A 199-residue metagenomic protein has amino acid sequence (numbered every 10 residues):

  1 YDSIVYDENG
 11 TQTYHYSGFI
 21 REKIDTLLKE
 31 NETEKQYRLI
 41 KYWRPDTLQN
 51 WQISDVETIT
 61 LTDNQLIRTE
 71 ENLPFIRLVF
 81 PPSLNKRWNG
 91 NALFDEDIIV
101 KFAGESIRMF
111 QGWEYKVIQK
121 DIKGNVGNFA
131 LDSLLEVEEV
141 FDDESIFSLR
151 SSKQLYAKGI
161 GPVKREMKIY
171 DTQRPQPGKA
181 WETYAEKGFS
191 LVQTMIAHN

Functional and structural regions predicted by a protein language model:
Y1-N199: Conserved functional acidic sites
